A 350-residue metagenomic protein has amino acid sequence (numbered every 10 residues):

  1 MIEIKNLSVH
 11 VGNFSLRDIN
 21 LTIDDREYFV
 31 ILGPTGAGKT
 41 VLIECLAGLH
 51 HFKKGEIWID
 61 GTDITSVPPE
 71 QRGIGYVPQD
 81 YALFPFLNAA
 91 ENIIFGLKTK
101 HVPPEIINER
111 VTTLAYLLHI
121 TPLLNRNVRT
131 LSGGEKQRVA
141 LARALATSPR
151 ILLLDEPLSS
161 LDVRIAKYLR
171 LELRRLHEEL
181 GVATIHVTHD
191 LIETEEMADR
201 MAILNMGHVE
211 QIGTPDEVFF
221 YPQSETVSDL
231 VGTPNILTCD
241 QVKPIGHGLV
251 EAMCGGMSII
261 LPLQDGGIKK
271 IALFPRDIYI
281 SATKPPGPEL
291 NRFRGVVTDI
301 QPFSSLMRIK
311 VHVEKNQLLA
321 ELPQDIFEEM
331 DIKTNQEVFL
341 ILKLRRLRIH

Functional and structural regions predicted by a protein language model:
I4-L7, F14-D24, G55: Conserved beta-strand
L32-P34: The feature captures the beta-strand-to-loop junction immediately N-terminal to the Walker
T40-I43, V139: ABC ATPase nucleotide-binding domain helices that frame the ATP-binding cleft
A47: Helix-to-loop junction immediately C-terminal to a conserved catalytic motif
K53-E56, M206: Conserved coupling/switch loops of ABC nucleotide-binding domains, chiefly the family-specific signature
G55-D63: Conserved ABC transporter NBD signature motif
G73-G75, Q79, N88-T226: ABC ATPase nucleotide-binding domains
C254-I300, Q317, E321-H350: Glycine/charge-rich catalytic "coupling/switch" loops of P-loop NTPases
